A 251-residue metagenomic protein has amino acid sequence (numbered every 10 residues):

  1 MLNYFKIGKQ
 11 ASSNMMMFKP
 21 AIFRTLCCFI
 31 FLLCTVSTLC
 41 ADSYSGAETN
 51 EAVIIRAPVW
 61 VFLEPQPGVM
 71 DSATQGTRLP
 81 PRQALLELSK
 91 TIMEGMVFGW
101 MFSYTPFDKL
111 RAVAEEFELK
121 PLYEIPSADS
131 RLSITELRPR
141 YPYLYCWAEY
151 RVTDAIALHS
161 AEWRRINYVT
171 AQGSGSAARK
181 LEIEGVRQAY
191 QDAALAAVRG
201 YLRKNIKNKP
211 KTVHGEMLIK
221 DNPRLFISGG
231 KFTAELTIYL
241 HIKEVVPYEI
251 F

Functional and structural regions predicted by a protein language model:
L2-F5, F18, L39-F251: Domain-level marker for long, solvent-exposed, non-transmembrane regions
Y4-C27: Bacterial N-terminal signal peptides that target proteins for export
G8-K9, L33, L39: Compositionally biased, low-complexity segments
L26-T35: Bacterial N-terminal signal peptides
